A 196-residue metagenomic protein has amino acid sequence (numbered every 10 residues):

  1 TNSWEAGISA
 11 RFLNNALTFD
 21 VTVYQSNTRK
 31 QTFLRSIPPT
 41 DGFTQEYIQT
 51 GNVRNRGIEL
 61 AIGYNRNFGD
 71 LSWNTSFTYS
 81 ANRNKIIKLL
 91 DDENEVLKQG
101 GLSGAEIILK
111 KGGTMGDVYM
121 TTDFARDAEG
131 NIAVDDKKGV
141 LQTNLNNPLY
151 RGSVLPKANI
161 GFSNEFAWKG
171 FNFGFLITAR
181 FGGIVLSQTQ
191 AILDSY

Functional and structural regions predicted by a protein language model:
T1, I37-P38, G42, V53-N55 (+4 more regions): Short capping/connector residues at structural and topological boundaries
T1-L109, K169: Extracellular/periplasmic, surface-exposed regions of secreted and cell-surface proteins
A6-S9, T50, R56, E129 (+3 more regions): Short glycine-rich loop/turn motifs that provide flexible caps or phosphate-binding loops at active sites
S9, T121-D123, S163: Short, surface-exposed charged micro-motifs
Y24-K30, P38-T40, A179-G183, Q190-Y196: Active/binding-pocket-proximal capping segment
I48, N67-V154, V185, Q190-Y196: Conserved small-residue
S153-Q188: Glycine-rich, aromatic-lined ligand/substrate-binding cores of catalytic and carbohydrate-binding domains
